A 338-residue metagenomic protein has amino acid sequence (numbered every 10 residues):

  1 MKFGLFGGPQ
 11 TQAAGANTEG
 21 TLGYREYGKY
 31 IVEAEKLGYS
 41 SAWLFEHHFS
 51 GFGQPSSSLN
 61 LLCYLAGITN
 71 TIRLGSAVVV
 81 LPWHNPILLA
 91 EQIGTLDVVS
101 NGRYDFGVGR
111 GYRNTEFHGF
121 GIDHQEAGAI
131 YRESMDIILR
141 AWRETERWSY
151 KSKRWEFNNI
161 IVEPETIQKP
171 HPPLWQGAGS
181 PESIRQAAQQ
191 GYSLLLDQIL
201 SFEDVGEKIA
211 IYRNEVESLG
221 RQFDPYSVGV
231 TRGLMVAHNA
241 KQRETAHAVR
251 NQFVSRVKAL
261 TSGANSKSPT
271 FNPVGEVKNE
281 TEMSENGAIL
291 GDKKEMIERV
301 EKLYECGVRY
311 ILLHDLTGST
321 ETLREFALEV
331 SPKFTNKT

Functional and structural regions predicted by a protein language model:
M1, N85-Q190, E203-A210, E217-L219 (+1 more regions): Internal, glycine-rich beta/alpha segment that forms the wall or movable "lid" of small-molecule/cofactor binding
M1-I68, I72-L74, K169-P172: N-terminal beta1-alpha1-beta2 module of alpha/beta enzyme domains
F3-G7, A42-L44, L74-S76, Y104-V108 (+4 more regions): Hydrophobic faces of well-ordered beta-strands that scaffold small-molecule active sites in alpha/beta enzyme cores
G7, Q125-V162, E203-R309, F334-T338: An alpha-helical appendage that flanks or caps ligand/catalytic pockets
P9-Y24, V79-P86, Q168-A178, M235 (+1 more regions): Active-site mouth loops of central-metabolism enzymes
E35, L62-N70, I93, D97-R103 (+4 more regions): Acidic (Asp/Glu)-rich catalytic clusters
G38, E46, L65, L96 (+8 more regions): Conserved, mostly hydrophobic/aromatic
P55-S76, I130, S134, A327-T338: Alpha-helix-loop-beta-strand connector modules within alpha/beta enzyme cores
